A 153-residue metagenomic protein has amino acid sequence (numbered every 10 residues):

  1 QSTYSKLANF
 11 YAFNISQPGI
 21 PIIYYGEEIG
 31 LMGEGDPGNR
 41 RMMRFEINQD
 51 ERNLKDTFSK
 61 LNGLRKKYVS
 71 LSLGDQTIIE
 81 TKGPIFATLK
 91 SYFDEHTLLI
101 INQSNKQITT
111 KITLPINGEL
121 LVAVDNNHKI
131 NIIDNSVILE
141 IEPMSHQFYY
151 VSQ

Functional and structural regions predicted by a protein language model:
Q1-P18, T81-G83: Alpha-amylase-like alpha-glycosidases and glucanotransferases acting on alpha-linked glucans and related
Y11-E51: Aromatic/acidic polysaccharide-binding cleft in carbohydrate-active enzymes
N14, G26, L61, I100-N102 (+1 more regions): Hydrophobic, well-ordered secondary-structure elements that form the walls of internal hydrophobic environments
R44-I79: Aromatic- and carboxylate-lined catalytic core of secreted/periplasmic carbohydrate-active enzymes
D56-K67, F86, I112, V124 (+1 more regions): Extracellular ligand-binding/catalytic regions of CAZymes and related secreted enzymes and adhesion modules
I79-P115: Carbohydrate-binding surface patches
T113-N127: Solvent-exposed beta-hairpin/edge-strand motifs
I133-Q153: C-terminal beta-strand-rich structural cap/linker in extracellular carbohydrate-active enzymes
